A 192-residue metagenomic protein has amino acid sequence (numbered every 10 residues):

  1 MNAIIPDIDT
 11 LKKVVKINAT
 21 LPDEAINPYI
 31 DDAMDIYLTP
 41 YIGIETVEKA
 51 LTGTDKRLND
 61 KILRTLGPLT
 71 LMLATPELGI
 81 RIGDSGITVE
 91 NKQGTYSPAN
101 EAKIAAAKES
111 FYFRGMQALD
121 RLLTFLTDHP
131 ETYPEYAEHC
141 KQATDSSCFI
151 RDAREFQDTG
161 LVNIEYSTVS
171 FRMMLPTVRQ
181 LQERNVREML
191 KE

Functional and structural regions predicted by a protein language model:
M1-L63, E77-E192: Conserved short "hinge" loops at termini or chain/domain junctions
L73: Glycine-rich, N-terminal phosphate-binding loop and its surrounding beta-alpha-beta segment
